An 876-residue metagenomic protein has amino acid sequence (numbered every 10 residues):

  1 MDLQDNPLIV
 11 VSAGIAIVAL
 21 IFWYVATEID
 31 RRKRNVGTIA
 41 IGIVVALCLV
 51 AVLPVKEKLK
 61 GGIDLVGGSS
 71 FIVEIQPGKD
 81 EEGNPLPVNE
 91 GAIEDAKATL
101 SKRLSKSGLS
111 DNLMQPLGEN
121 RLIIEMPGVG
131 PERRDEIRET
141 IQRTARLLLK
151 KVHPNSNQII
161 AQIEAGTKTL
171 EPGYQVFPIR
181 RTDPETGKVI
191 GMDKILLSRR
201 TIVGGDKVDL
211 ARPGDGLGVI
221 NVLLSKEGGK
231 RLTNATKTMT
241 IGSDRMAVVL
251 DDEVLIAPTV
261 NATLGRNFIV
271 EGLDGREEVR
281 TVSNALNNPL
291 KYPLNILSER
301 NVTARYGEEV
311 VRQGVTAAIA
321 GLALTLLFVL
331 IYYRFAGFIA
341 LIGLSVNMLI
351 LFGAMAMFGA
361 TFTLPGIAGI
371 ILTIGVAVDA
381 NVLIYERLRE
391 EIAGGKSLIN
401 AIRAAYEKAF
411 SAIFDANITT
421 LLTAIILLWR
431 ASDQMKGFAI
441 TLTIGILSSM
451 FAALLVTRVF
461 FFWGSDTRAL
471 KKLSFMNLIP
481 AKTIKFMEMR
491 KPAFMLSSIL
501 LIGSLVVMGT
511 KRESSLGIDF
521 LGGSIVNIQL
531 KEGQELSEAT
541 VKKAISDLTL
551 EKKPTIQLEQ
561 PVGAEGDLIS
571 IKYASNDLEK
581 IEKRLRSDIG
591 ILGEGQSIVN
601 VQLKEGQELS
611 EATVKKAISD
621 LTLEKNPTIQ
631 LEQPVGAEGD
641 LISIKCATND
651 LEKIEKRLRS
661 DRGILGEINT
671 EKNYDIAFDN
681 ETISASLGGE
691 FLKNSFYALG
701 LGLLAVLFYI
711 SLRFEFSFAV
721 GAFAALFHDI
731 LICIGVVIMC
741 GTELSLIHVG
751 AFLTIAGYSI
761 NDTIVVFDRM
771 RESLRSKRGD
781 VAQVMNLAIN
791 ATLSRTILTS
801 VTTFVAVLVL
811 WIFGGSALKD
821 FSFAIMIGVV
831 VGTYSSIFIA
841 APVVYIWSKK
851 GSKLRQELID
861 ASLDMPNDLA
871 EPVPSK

Functional and structural regions predicted by a protein language model:
D2-D5, R266, E277-L324, E579 (+3 more regions): Juxtamembrane "pre-transmembrane" interface segments
L3, I21-V36, N221, S225-A247 (+5 more regions): Interfacial segments of transmembrane alpha-helices in multi-pass membrane proteins
V18-R31, G37-N84, A481-E488, P492-Q534: Transmembrane helices with small-residue packing motifs
G37-L49, F338-G359, I370-A377, F438-A453 (+3 more regions): Small-residue-enriched core segments of transmembrane alpha-helices in multipass membrane transport and channel
E81-T259, F268, S587-D620, G689 (+1 more regions): Non-transmembrane, solvent-exposed regions of membrane trafficking/translocation machinery
L100, R305-T325, L341-L344, V376 (+10 more regions): Pore- and gate-forming transmembrane helices of large, multi-pass membrane proteins
G353, E390-L500, F813-K876: Hydrophobic alpha-helical transmembrane segments of membrane transport and translocation systems, primarily multi-pass
G375-A416, F460-A469, T742-L798, Y845-I859: Cytosolic juxtamembrane regions of multi-pass inner-membrane proteins
